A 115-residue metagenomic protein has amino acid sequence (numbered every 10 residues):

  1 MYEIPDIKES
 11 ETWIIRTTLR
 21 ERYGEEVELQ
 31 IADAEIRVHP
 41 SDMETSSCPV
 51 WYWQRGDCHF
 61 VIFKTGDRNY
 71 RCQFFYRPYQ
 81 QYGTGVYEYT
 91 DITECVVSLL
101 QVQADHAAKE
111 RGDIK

Functional and structural regions predicted by a protein language model:
M1-R55: Negatively charged, low-complexity tracts enriched in Asp/Glu with abundant Ser/Thr
K8, I14-I15, L19, G56-T84: Short aromatic-glycine-(Arg/Gly/Cys) micro-motifs in beta-strand/loop hairpins
R22, Q30, Q54, Q73 (+2 more regions): Residue-identity detector for glutamine
P49, F63-K64, R71-Q73, S98 (+1 more regions): Functionally constrained cores in energy, signaling, and assembly domains
P49-V61, E110-G112: Short, Lys/Arg-enriched charge-dense amphipathic segments
P78-K115: Ampiphathic alpha-helical segments that act as solvent-exposed interaction surfaces
